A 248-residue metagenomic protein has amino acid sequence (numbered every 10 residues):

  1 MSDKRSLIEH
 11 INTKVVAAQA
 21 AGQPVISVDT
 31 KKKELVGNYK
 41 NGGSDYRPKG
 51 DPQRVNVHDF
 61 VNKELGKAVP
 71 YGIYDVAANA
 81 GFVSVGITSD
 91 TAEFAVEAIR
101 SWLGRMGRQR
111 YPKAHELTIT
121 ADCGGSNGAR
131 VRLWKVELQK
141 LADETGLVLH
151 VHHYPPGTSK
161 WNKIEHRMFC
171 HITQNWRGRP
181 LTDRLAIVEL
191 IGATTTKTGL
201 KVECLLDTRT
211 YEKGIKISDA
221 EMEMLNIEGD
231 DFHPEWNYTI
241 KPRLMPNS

Functional and structural regions predicted by a protein language model:
M1-Q53: Charge-mixed, compositionally biased segments that are often intrinsically disordered regulatory tracts
I8, A95-W102, V131-L138: Well-ordered, non-membrane alpha-helical segments in soluble/globular domains
S27, E116-C123, V151-P156, L190-I191: Extended hydrophobic secondary-structure segments that form protein cores and membrane-embedded regions
Q53-T120, G124-G125: Electropositive, glycine- and tryptophan-enriched low-complexity nucleic-acid-binding patches
A121-W134, P155-W161: Acidic, metal-coordinating catalytic cores used for nucleic-acid/nucleotide bond scission and strand-transfer chemistry
W134-H150: Two-metal-ion acidic nuclease core segments, chiefly of the RNase H-like superfamily
V151-T173: RNase H-like two-metal-ion nuclease catalytic core shared by retroviral integrases and related mobile-element nucleases
G178-S248: C-terminal accessory extensions appended to soluble enzyme cores
